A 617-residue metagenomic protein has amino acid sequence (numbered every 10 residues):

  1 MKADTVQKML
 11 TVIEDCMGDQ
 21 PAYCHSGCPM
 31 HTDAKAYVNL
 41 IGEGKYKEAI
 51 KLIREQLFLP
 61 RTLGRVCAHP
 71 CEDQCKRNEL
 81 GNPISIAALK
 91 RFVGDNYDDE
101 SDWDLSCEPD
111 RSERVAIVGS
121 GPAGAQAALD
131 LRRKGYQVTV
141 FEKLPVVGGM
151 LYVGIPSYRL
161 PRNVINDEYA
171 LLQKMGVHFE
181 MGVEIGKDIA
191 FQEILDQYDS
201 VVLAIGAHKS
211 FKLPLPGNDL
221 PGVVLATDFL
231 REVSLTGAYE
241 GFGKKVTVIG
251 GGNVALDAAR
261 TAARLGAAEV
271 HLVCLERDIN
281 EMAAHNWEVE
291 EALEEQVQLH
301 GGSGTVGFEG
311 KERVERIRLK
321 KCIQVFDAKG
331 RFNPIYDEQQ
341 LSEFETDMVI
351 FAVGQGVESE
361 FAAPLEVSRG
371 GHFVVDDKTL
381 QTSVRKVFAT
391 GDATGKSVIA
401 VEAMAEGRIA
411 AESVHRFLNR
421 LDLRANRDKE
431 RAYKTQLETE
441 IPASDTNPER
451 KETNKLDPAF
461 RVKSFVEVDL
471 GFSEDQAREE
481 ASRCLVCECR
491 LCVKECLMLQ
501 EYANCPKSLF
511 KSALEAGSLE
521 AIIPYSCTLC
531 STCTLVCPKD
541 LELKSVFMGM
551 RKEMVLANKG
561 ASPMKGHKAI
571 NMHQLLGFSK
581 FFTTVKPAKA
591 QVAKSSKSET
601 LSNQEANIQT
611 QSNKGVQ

Functional and structural regions predicted by a protein language model:
D4-V6, D15, E290-Q298, S303-G310 (+3 more regions): Mid-to-C-terminal Rossmann-like scaffold of FAD/NAD(P)H-dependent oxidoreductases
A22-H25, K35-L215, A503-Q617: Iron-sulfur-cluster electron-transfer modules
F92-E108, D167-K187, S210-L265, R369-S383: Glycine-rich dinucleotide-binding loop and its adjacent helix/turn
V118, Y198-G206, T247-I249, T346-V353: Short hydrophobic core segments
G119-P122, G251-G252, D392: Glycine-rich Rossmann-fold phosphate-binding loop(s) that bind the pyrophosphate of adenine dinucleotide cofactors
Q137-V140, L144-M175, F179, R231-V233 (+2 more regions): Rossmann-like dinucleotide-binding cores of NAD(P)H-dependent redox enzymes
D219-G243, D327-S397: FAD-site-proximal beta/loop scaffold in flavoenzymes
T390-L418: A conserved FAD-binding loop/helix module that cradles the flavin
